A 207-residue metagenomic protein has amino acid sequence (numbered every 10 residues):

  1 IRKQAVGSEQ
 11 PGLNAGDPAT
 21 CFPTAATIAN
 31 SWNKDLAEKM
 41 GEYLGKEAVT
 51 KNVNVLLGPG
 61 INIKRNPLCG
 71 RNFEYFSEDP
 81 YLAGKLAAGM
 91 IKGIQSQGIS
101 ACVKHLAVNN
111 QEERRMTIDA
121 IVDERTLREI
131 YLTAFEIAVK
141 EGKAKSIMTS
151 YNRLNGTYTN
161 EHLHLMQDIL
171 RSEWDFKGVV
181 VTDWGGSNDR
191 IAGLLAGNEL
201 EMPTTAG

Functional and structural regions predicted by a protein language model:
I1-G207: Glycoside hydrolase catalytic-domain context in secreted enzymes
